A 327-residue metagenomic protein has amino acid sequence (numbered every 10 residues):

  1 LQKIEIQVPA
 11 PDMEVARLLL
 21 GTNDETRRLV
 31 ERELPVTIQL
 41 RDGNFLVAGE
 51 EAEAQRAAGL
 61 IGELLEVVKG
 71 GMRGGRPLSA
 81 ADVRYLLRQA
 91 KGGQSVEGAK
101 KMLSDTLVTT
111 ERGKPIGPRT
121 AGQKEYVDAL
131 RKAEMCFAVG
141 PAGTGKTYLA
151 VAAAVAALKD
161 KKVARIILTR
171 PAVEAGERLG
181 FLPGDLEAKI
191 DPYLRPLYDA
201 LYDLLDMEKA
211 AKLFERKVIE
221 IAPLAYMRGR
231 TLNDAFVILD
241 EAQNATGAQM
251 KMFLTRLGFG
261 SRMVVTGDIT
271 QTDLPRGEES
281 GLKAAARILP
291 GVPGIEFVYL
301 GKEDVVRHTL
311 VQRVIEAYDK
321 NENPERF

Functional and structural regions predicted by a protein language model:
L1-I4, K101-D105: Flexible hinge/switch segments at interdomain interfaces of large molecular machines
L1-L18: Short glycine-/aliphatic-rich beta-strand segments at the starts of folded cytosolic domains
V15-R32: Short amphipathic alpha-helix segments
R28, R32-G43: Compact, well-ordered interaction domains used in eukaryotic information-processing assemblies
Q39-L103: Interdomain "pre-motor" coupling segment immediately N-terminal to P-loop NTPase/helicase cores
N44, R112-A121, K132-L239, Q243-F327: Conserved helicase motor core of SF1/SF2 NTP-dependent helicases
L103-P115: Conserved adenine-nucleotide phosphate-binding loops and their immediately adjacent elements
